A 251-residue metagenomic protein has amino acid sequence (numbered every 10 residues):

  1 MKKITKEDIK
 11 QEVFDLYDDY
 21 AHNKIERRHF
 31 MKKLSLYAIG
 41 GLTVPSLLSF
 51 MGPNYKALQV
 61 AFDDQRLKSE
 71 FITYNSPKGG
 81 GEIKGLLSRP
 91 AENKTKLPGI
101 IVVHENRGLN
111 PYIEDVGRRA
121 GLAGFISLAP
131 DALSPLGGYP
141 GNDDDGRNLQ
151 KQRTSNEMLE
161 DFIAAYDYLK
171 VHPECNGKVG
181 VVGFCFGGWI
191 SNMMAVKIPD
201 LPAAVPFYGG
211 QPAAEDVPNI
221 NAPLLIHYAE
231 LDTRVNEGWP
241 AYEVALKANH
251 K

Functional and structural regions predicted by a protein language model:
M1-H29: N-terminal secretory signal peptides
R27-G52: N-terminal export signals
A57-T95: N-terminal cap/lid segment of alpha/beta-hydrolase-fold proteins
K96-E105: Short beta-strand element of the alpha/beta-hydrolase
L133-N156: Cap/lid segment of the alpha/beta-hydrolase catalytic domain
N148-H172: Alpha/beta-hydrolase active-site loop
I163-N221: Primarily recognizes the serine-hydrolase "nucleophile elbow" in alpha/beta-hydrolase and SGNH/GDSL folds
I226-Y228: Short beta-strand/loop motif that positions the catalytic acidic residue of the alpha/beta-hydrolase fold
